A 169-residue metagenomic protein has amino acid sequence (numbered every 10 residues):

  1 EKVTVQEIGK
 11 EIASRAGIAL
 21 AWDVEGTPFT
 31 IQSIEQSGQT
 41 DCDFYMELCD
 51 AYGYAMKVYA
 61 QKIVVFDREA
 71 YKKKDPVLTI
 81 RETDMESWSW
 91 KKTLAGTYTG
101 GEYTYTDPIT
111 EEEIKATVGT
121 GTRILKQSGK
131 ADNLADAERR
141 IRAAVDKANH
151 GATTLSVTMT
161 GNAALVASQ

Functional and structural regions predicted by a protein language model:
E1-A19: Surface-exposed cap/loop segments at beta↔alpha junctions
E1-K2, T79-D84, T117-G121: Short intrinsically disordered coil segments
K2-Q6, I34-C42, A164: Solvent-exposed, acidic/flexible segments
G9-A13, C49, Q169: Generic solvent-exposed, charged/amphipathic alpha-helical segments that serve as macromolecular interface scaffolds
A16, Y52-M56, V145: Sec/Tat-exported extracytoplasmic proteins
L20, V65, M159-G161: Hydrophobic residues in beta-strands and at strand termini
W22-W90, L94: Short beta-strand-centered interaction patches in the first periplasmic/extracellular domains of large envelope
E86-Q169: An acidic/polar, Gly/Ser/Thr-rich interaction patch typically located in mid-to-C-terminal regions of proteins
